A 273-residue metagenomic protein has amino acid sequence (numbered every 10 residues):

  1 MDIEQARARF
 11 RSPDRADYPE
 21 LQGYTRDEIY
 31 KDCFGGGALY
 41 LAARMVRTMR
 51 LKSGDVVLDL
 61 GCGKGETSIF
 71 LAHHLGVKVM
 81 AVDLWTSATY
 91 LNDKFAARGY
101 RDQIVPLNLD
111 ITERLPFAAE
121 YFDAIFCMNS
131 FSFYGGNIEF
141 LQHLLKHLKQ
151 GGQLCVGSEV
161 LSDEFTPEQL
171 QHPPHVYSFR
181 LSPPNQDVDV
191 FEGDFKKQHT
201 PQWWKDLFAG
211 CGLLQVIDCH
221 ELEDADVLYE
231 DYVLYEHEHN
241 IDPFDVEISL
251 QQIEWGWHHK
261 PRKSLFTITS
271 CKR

Functional and structural regions predicted by a protein language model:
M1-M49, E66: Conserved class I S-adenosyl-L-methionine
K64-E113: Class I SAM-dependent methyltransferase SAM/SAH-binding core
L115-I125: A short acidic, Gly/Pro-enriched loop at the edge of an enzyme's catalytic core that lines a small-molecule cofactor
A124-G136: A short SAM/SAH-binding and catalytic strip from SAM-dependent methyltransferases
I138-Q153: A short glycine-rich, Lys/Arg-flanked "PGG" loop and its adjoining helix->strand segment in the class I
C155-Q186: Conserved class I S-adenosyl-L-methionine
F195-G212: Short alpha-helix
D218-R273: Conserved Class I S-adenosyl-L-methionine
